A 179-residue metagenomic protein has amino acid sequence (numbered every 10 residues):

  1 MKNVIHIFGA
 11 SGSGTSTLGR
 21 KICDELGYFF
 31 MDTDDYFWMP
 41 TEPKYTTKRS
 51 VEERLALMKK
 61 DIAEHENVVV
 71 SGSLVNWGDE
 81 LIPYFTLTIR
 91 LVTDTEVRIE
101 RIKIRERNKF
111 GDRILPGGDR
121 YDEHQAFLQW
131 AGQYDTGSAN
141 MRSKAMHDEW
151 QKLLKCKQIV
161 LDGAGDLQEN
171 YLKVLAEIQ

Functional and structural regions predicted by a protein language model:
K2, Q129-Q179: NTP-dependent small-molecule kinase module
I7: Hydrophobic anchor at the beta1->P-loop junction of P-loop NTPases
A10: P-loop (Walker A) phosphate-binding loop of NTP-binding proteins
S13: ATP-binding Walker
S16: Walker A/P-loop
R20, D24-A63: Conserved substrate/cofactor phosphate-moiety recognition/catalytic segment in nucleotide-dependent phosphotransferases
V51-E96: Glycine-rich phosphate-binding loop used to anchor ATP phosphates in small-molecule kinases, encompassing both
V92-R142: A glycine- and Lys/Arg-enriched "phosphate-lid" helix/loop adjacent to the NTP-binding pocket of small-molecule kinases
